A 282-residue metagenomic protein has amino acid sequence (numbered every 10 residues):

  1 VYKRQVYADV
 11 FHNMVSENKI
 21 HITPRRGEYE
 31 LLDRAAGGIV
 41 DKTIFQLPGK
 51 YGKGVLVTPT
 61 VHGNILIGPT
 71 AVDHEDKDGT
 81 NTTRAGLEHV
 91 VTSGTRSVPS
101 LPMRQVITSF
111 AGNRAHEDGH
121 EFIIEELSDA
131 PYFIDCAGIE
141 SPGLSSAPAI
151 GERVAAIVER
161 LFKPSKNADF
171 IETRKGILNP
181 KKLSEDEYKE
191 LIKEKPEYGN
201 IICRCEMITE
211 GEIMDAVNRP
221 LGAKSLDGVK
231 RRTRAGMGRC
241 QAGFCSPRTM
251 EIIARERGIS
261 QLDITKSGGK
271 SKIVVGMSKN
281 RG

Functional and structural regions predicted by a protein language model:
V1-Y2: Short, small-residue-biased leader/transition segments that mark boundaries at the very start of proteins
V6-T43, S93-T95, P99: Central beta-strand plus flanking loop segment that forms part of the substrate or channel wall within the catalytic
V10, M14, I157-L161, I252-E256: Active-site catalytic microenvironments for nucleophilic, acid-base chemistry
E17, Y29-A71: Conserved FAD-binding catalytic core of PHBH/FMO-like flavoproteins
P48, G52-G54, T58-H62, D73-I201 (+3 more regions): C-terminal catalytic lobe of FAD-dependent flavoproteins
D78, T209-P220, G243-Q261: Iron-sulfur (Fe-S) cluster-binding segments and ferredoxin-like electron-carrier domains, especially [2Fe-2S]
K230-P247, D263-G282: Short Fe-S-cluster ligation motifs
